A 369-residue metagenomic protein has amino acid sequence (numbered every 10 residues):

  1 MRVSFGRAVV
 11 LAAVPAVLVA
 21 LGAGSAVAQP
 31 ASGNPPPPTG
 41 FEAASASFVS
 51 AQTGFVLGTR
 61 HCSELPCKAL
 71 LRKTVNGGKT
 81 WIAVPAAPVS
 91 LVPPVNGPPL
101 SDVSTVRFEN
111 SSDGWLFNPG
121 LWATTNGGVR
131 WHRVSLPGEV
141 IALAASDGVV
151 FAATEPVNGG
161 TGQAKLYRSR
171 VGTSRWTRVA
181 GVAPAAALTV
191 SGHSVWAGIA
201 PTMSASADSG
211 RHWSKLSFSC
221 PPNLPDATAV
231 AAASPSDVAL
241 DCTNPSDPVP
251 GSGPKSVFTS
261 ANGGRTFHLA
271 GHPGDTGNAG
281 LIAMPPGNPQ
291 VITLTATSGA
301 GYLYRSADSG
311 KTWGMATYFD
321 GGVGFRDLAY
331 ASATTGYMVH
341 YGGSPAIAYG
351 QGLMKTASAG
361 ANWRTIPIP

Functional and structural regions predicted by a protein language model:
R2-F5, V9-P369: Extracellular glycan-interacting surfaces
